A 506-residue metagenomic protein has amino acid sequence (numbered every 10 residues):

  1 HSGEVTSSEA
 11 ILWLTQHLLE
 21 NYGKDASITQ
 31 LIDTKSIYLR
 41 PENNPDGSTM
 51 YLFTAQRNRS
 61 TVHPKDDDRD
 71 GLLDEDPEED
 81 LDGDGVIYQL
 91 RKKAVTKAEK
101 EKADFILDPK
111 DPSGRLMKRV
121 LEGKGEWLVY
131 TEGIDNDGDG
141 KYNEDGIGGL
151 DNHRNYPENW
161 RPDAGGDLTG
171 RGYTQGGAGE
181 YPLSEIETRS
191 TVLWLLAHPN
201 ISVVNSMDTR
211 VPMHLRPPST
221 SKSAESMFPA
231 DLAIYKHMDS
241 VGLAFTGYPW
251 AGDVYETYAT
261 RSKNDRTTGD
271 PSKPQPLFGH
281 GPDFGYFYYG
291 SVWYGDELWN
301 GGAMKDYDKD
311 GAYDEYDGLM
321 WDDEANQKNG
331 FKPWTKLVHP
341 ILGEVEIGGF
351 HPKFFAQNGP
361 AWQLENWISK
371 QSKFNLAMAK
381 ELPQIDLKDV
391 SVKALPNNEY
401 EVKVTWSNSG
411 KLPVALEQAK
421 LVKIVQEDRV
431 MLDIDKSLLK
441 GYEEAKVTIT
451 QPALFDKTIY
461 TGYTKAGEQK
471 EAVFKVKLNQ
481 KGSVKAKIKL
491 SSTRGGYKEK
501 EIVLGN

Functional and structural regions predicted by a protein language model:
H1-L18: Enzymes and membrane/adaptor proteins characterized by extended Gly/Ser/Thr/Asp/Glu-rich, aromatic-dotted
S2, E9, K35-D46, Y51-N58 (+6 more regions): Metallocarboxypeptidase
T15-D33, G133, D139: Flexible, small-residue-rich helix->loop connector segments that border functional cores
D66-D70, D82-D84, D137-D139, D310: Acidic carboxylate motifs that coordinate Ca2+ or other divalent cations, activating on Asp/Glu
W406-K420: Short amphipathic, basic-aromatic surface patches that mediate peripheral association with negatively charged
K420-L438: Extended low-complexity, serine/threonine- and proline-enriched intrinsically disordered segments
G462-E501: Low-complexity, intrinsically disordered segments enriched in Ser/Thr together with acidic residues
V503-N506: Short beta-strand edge segments in extracellular beta-sheet folds
